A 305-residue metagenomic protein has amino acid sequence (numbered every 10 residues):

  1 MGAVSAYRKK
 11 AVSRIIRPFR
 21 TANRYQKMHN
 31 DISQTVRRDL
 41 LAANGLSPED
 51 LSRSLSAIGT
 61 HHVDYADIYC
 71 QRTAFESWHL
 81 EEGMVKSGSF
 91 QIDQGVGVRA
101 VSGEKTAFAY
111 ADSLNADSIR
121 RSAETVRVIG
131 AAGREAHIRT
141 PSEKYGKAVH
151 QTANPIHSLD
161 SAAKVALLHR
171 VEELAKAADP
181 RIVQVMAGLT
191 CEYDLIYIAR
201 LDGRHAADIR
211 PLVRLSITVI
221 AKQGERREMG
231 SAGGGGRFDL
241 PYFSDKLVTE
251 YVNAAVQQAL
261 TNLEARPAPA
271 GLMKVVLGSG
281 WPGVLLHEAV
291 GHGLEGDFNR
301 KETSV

Functional and structural regions predicted by a protein language model:
G2-A6, A11-V12, A22: Acidic, Ala/Val/Gly-enriched low-complexity intrinsically disordered segments
I15, R20, R24-V305: Active-site bordering "gate/hinge" segments that shape substrate access to catalytic or cofactor-binding pockets
